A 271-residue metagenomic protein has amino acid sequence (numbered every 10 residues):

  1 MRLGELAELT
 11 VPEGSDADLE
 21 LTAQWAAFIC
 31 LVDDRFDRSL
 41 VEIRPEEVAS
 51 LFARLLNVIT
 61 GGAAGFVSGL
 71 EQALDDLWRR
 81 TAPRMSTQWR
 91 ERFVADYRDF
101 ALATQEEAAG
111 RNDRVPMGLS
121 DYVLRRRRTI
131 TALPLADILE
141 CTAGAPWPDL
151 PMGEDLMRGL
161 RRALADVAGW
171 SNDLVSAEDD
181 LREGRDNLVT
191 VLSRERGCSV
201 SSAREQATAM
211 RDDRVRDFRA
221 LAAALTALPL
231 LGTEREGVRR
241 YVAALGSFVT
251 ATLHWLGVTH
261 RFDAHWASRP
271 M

Functional and structural regions predicted by a protein language model:
M1-M271: Alpha-helical, largely C-terminal catalytic domains that coordinate divalent metal ions via clustered Asp/Glu/His
